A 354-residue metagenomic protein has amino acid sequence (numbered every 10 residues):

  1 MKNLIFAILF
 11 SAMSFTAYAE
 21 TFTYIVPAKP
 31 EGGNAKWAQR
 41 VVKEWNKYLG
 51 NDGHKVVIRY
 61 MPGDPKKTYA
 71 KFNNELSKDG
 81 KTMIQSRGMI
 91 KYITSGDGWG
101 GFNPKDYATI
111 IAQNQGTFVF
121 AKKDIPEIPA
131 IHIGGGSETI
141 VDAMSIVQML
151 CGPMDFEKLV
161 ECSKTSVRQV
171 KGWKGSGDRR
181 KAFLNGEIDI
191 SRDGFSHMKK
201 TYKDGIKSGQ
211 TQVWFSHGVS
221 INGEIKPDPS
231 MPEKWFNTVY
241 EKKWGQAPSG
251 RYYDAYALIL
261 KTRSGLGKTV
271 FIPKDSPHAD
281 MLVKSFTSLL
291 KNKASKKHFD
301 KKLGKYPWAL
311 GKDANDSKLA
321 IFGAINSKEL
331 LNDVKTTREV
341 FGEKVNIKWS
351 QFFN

Functional and structural regions predicted by a protein language model:
M1-L4: Positively charged n-region of N-terminal signal peptides that target proteins for export
I8-Y18: Hydrophobic h-region of N-terminal signal peptides that target proteins for export in Gram-negative bacteria
Y18-D106, T139, M149-K203, K293-K312 (+1 more regions): N-terminal (or domain-start) structured segment
I93-N114, V119-F120, P229-Y253: Hinge/lid segment of periplasmic solute-binding proteins
P104-T139, M144-M154: A conserved helix-loop-strand patch within extracytoplasmic ligand-binding domains of the periplasmic binding
I110-Q113, I125, C162, L260-S264: Short, flexible turn/loop "capping" segments at secondary-structure junctions
Y202-L290, E339-N354: C-terminal lobe and pocket-closing loops of periplasmic/extracytoplasmic Venus-flytrap solute-binding proteins
K261-N332: Secondary-structure end/capping motifs
